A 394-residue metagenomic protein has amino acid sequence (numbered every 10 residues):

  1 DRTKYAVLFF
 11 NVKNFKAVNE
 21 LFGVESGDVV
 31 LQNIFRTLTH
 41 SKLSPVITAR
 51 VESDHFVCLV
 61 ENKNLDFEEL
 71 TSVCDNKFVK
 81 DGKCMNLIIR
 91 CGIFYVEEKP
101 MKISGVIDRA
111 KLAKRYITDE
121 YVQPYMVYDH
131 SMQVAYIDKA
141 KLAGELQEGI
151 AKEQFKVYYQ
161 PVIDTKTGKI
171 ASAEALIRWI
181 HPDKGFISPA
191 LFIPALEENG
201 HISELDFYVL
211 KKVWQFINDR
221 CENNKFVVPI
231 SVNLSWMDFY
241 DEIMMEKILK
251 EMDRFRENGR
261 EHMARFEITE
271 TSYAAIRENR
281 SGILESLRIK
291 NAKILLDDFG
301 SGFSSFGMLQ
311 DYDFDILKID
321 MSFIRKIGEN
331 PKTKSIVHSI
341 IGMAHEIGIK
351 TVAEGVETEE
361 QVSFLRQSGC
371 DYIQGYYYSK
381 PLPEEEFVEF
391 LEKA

Functional and structural regions predicted by a protein language model:
D1, L112-K156, K166, A195-G200 (+4 more regions): C-di-GMP signaling machinery
D1-V7, K13-T39, A49-S53, V57 (+4 more regions): Conserved long alpha-helical elements within nucleotide-processing catalytic cores of c-di-GMP signaling and class III
Y5-A6, F35-N62, A292-L296, I349 (+1 more regions): Conserved helix-loop-beta segment at the catalytic/binding core of cyclic-nucleotide signaling proteins
A6, R50-H55, D81-R115, Q123-D129 (+2 more regions): A short glycine-enriched loop-to-beta-strand structural element that forms part of the catalytic core of nucleotide
V96-V122, A140, A190, M245 (+3 more regions): Catalytic-core segments of nucleotide cyclases and related cyclic-nucleotide turnover enzymes
D138-A195, N233, L296, A353 (+2 more regions): Active-site core of bacterial EAL-family cyclic-dinucleotide phosphodiesterase domains
K169-E174, H201-S281, G355: Catalytic core of bacterial c-di-GMP phosphodiesterases, primarily the EAL and HD-GYP domains, capturing alpha-helical
P182-D183, S235-E242, M263-R277, A292-A394: EAL-family c-di-GMP phosphodiesterase catalytic domain
